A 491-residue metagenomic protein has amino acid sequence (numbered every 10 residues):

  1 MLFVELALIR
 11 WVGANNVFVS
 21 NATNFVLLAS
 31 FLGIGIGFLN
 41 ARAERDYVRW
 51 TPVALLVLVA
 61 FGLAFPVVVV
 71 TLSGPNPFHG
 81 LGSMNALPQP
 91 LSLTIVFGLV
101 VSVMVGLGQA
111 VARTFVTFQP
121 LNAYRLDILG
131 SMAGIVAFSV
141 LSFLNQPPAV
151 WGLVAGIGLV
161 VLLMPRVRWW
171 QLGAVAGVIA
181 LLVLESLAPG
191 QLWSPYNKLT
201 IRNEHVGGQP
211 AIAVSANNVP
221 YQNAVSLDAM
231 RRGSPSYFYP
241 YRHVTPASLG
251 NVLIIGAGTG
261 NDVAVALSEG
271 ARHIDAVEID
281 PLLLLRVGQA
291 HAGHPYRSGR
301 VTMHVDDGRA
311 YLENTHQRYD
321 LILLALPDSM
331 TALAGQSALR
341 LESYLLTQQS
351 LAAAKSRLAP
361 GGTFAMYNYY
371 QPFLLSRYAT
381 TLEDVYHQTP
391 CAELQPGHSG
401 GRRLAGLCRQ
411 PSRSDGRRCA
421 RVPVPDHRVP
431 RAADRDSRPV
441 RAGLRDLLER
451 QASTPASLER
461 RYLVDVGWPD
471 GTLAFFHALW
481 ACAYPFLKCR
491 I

Functional and structural regions predicted by a protein language model:
M1-Y484, K488-I491: Alpha-helical transmembrane segments of multi-pass membrane proteins
